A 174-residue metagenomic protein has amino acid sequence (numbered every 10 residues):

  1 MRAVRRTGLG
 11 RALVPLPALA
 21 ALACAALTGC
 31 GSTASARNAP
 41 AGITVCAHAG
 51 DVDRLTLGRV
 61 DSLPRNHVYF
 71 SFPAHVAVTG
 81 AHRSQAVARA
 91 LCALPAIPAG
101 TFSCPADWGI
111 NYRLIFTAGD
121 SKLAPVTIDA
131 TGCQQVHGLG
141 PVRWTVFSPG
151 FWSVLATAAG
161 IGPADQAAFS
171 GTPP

Functional and structural regions predicted by a protein language model:
M1, R5, L16, V146 (+1 more regions): A general, composition-driven signal for non-globular sequence regions
R2-T33: Secretory targeting and sorting signals
C30-P174: Function-determining sites in protein domains
